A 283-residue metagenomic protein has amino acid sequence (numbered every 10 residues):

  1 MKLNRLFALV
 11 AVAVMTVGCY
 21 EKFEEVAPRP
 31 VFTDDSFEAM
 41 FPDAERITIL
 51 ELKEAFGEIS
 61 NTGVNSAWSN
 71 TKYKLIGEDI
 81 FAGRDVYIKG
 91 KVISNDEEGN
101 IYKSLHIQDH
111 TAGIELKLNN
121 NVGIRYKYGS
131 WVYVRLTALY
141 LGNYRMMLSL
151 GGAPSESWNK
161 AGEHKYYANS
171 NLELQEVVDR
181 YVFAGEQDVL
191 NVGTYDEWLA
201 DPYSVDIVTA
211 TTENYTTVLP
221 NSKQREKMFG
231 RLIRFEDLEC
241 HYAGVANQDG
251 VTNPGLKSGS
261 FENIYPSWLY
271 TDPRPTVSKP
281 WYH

Functional and structural regions predicted by a protein language model:
M1-F7: Bacterial N-terminal signal peptides that target proteins for export
M15-G18: C-terminal motif of bacterial Sec signal peptides marking the signal peptidase cleavage site
Y20-G99, H106-W131, R135-H283: OB-fold nucleic-acid-binding modules
